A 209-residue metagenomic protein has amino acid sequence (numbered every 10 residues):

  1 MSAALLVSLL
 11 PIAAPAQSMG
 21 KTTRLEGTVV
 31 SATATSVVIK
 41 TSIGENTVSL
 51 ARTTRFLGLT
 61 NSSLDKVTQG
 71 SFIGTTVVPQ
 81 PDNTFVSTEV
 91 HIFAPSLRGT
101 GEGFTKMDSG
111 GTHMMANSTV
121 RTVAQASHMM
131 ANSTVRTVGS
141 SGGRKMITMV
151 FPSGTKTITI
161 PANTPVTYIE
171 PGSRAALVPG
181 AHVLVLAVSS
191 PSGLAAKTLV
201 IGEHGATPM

Functional and structural regions predicted by a protein language model:
M1-A3: Bacterial N-terminal signal peptides that target proteins for export
V7-T53, L57-M209: Short, flexible, surface-exposed loop segments at domain boundaries
